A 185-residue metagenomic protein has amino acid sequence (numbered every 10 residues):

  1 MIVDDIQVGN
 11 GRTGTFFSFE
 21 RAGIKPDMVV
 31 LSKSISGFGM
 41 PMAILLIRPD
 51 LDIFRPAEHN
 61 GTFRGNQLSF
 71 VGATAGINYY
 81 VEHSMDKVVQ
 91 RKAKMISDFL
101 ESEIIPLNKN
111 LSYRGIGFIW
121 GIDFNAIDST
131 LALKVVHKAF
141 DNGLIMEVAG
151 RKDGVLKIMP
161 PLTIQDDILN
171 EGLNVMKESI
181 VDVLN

Functional and structural regions predicted by a protein language model:
M1-N185: Conserved N-terminal phosphate-binding loop of PLP-dependent enzymes in the Aspartate aminotransferase
